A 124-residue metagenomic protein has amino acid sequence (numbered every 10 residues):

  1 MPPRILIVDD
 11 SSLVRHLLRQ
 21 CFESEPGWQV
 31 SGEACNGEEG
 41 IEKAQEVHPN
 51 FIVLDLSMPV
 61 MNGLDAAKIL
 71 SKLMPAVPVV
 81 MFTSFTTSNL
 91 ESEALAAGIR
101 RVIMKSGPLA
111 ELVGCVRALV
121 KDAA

Functional and structural regions predicted by a protein language model:
P2-V14, L18-F22: Conserved acidic segment of CheY-like receiver
G27-C35, K43: Short hydrophobic/Thr-rich beta-strand motif most characteristic of the beta2 strand and flanking loop of CheY-like
N36-E39, N62-A66: Acidic catalytic/metal-coordinating carboxylates
Q45-V47, I69-A76, A97: Conserved phosphotransfer cores of two-component systems
V47-V53: Active-site beta3 strand of CheY-like receiver
M58: Receiver (REC) domain active-site loop signature in two-component systems and cognate sites in sensor histidine kinases
D65, T86-I103, G107, E111-G114: Alpha4 helix (beta4-alpha4-beta5 surface) of REC/receiver domains from two-component response regulators
